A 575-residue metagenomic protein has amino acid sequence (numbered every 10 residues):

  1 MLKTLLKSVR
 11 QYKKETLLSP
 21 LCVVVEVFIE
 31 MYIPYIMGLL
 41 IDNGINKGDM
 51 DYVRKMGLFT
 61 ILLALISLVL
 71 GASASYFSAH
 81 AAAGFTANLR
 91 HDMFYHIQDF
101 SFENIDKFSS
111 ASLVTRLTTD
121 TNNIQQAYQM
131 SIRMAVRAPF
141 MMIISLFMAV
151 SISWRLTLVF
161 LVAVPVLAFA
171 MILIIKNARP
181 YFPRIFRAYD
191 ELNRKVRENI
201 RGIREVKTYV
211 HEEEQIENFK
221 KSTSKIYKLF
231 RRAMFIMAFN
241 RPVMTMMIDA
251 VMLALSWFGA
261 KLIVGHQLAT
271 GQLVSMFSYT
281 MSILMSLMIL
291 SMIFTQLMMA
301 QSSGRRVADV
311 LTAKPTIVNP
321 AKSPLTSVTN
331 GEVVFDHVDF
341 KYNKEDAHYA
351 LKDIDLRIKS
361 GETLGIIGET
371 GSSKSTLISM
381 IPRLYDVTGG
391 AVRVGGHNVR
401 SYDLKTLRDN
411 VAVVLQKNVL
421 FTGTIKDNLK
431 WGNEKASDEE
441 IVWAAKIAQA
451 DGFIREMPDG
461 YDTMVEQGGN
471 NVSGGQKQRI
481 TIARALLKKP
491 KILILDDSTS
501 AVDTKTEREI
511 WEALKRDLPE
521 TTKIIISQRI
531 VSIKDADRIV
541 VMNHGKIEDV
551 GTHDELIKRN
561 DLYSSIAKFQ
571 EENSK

Functional and structural regions predicted by a protein language model:
M1-I33, M37, I45-F59, A74-S78 (+14 more regions): Membrane-integrated ABC transporters
Q11, E15-F28, L63, M130-I185 (+1 more regions): Transmembrane helices of ABC transporter permease
Q11-K13, D99-E103, T119-Y128, I132 (+7 more regions): An intracellular "coupling" helix at the cytosolic face of ABC transporter transmembrane type-1 domains
L21-C22, I29-D42, L63-S110, V114 (+12 more regions): Juxtamembrane helix-loop junctions of ABC transporter transmembrane domains
D49-V53, M148-V162, R232-R306, V310-L311: Helix-loop-helix
M93, I97, V206, V307 (+1 more regions): Helix-loop junctions and hydrophobic alpha-helical segments within the transmembrane domains of large membrane
I97, F219, V307, F335-H337: Conserved catalytic Walker-motif region of ABC-type ATPase nucleotide-binding domains
T326-K575: ABC-type nucleotide-binding domain
